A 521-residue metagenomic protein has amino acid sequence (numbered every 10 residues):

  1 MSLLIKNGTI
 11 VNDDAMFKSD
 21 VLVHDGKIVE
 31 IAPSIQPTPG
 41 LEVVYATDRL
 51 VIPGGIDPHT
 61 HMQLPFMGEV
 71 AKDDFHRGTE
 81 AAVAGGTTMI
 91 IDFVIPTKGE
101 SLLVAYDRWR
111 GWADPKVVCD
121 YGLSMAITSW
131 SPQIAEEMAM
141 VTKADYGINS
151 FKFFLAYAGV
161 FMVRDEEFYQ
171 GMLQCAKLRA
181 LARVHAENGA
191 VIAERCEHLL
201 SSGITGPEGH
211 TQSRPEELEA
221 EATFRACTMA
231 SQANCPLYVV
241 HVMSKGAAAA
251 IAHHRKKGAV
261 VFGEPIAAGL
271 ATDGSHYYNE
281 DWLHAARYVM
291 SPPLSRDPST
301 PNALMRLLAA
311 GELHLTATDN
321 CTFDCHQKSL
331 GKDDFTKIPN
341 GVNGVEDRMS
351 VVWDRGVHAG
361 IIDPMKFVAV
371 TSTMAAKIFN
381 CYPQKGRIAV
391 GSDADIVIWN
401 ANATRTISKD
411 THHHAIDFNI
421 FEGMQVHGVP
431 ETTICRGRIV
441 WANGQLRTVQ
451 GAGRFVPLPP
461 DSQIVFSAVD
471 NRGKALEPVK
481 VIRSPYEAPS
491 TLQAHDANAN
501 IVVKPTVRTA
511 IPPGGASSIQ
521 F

Functional and structural regions predicted by a protein language model:
S2-L4, I10-P53: Histidine-rich, glycine-flanked metal-binding segment
G8, G26, D48, H59 (+15 more regions): Divalent metal-coordination and catalytic microenvironments
T47-K116, Q133: Metal-associated gating/positioning segment near the N- to mid-region
L103-C119, Y169-V184, D347: Alpha-helix-loop-beta-strand connector modules within alpha/beta enzyme cores
Q133-T316, C321, D333: Histidine/acidic residue-rich metal-binding segments in metalloenzymes
T205-R225, M229-N234, A310, H314-T316 (+1 more regions): His/Asp/Glu-enriched, well-ordered alpha-helical/loop segment that forms or immediately abuts the divalent-metal
L330-D334, N340, V390-F455: C-terminal cap of metal-dependent C-N hydrolases
K480-F521: Peripheral, non-catalytic segments of secretory and membrane proteins
